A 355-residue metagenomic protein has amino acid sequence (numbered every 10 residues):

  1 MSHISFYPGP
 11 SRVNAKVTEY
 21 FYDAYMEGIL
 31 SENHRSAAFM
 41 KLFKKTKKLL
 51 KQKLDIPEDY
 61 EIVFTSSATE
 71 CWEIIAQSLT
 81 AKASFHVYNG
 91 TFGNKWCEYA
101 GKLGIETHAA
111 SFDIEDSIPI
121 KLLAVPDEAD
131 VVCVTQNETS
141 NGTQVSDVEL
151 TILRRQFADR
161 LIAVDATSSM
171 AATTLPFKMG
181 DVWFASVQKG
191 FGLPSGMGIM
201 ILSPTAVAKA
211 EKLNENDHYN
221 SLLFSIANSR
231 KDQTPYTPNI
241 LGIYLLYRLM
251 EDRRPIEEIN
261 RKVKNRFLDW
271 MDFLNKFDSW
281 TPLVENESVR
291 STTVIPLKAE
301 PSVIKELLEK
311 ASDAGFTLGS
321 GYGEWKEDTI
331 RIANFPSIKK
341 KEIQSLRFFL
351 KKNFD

Functional and structural regions predicted by a protein language model:
S2-H3, Y7-L54: Glycine-rich phosphate-binding segment of PLP-dependent enzymes
H3, D328-D355: PLP-dependent enzyme catalytic core of the Aspartate aminotransferase-like
L42-L50, D59-F85, T91-C97: Conserved beta-loop-alpha segment that forms the PLP phosphate-binding cup at the N-terminus of a helix
T46-P57, M250-L283, K310: Conserved PLP-dependent catalytic core of the aminotransferase class-I/II
D116-A171: Active-site phosphate-binding strand-loop segment of PLP-dependent enzymes
F177-Q188: Conserved active-site segment immediately N-terminal to the catalytic lysine that forms the internal aldimine
G190-M271: Active-site C-terminal subdomain of aminotransferase-like
T281-A311: Conserved PLP-binding catalytic core of the aspartate aminotransferase-like
